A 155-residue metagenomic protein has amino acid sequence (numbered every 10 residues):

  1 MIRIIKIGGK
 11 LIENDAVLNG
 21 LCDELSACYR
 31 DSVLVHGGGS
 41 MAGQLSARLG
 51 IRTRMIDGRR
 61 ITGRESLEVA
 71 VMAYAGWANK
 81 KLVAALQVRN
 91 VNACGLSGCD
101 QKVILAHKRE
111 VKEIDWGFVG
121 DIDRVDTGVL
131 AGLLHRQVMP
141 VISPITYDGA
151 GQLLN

Functional and structural regions predicted by a protein language model:
M1-N155: Nucleotide/pyrophosphate-binding catalytic subdomain
